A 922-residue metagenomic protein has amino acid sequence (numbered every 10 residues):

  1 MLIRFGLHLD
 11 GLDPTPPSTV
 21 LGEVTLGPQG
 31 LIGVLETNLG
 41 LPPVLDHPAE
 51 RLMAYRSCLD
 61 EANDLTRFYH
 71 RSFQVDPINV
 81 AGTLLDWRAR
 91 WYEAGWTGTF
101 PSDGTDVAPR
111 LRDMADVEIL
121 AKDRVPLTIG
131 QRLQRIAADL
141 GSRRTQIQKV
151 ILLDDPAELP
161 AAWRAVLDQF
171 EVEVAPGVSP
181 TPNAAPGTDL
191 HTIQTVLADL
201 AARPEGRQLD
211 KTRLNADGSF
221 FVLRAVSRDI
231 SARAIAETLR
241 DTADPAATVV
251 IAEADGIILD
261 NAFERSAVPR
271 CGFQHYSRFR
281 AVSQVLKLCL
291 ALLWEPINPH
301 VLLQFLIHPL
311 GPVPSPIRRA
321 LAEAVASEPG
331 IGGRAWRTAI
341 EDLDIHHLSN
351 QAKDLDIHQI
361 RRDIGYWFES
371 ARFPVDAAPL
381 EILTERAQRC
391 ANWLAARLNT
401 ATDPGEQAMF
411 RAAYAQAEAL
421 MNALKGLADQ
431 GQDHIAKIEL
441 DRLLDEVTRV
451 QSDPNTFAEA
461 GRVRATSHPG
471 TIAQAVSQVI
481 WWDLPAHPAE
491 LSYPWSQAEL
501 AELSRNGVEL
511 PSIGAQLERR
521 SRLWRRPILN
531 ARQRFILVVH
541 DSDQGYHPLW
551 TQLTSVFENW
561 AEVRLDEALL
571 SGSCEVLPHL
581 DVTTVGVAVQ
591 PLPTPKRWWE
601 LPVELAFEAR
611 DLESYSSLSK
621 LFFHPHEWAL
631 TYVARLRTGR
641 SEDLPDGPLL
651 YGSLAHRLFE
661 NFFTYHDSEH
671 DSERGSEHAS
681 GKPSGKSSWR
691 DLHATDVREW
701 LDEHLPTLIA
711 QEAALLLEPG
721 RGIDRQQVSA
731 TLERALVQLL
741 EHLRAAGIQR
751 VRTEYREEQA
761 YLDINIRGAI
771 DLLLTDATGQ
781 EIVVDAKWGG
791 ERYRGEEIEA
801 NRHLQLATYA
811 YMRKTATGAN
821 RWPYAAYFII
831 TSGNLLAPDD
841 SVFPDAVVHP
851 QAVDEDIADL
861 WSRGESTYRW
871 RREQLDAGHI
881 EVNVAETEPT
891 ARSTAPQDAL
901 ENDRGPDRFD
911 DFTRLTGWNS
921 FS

Functional and structural regions predicted by a protein language model:
M1-N506, G647, Y651, Y665-D667 (+3 more regions): Nucleic acid-machinery interaction/catalytic patches
D155-E158, S227, A252-I257, H275-Y276 (+9 more regions): An acidic- and aromatic-residue-enriched active-site/binding cleft used to recognize and process polar
A165-Q169, N261-V268, Y493-E499, G545-F557 (+3 more regions): Short secondary-structure boundary/capping segments
H191-P204, V556-V563, S841-D856: Acidic, Ser/Thr-rich peripheral helices and adjacent loops at domain boundaries
L292-E295, H308, W482-E490, L529-Q533 (+10 more regions): Short, well-ordered loop/turn and helix-capping segments at boundaries between secondary-structure elements and domains
P511-R564, T867-Q897: C-terminal accessory regions
I536, L592-S922: RecB-family 4Fe-4S metal-dependent nuclease core
W550-A606, R872, D876-H879, V884: Extended, acidic-biased charged interface segments
